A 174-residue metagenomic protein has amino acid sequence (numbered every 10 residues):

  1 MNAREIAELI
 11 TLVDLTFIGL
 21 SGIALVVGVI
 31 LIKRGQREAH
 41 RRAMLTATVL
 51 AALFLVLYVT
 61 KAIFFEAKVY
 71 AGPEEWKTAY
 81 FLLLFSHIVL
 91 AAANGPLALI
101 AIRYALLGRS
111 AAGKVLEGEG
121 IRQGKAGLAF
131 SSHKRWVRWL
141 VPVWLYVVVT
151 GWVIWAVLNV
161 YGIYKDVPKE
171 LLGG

Functional and structural regions predicted by a protein language model:
M1-G174: Alpha-helical membrane insertion/targeting regions
